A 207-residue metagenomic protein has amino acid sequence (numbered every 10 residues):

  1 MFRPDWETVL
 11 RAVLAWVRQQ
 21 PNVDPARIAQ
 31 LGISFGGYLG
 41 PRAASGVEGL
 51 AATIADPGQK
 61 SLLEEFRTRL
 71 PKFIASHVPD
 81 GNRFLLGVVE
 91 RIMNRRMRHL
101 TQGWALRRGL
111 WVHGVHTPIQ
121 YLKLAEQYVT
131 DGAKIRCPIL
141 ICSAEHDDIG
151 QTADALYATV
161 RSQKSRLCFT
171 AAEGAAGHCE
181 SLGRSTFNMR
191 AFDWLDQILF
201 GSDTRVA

Functional and structural regions predicted by a protein language model:
M1-N22: Alpha/beta-hydrolase active-site loop
N22-S34: Alpha/beta-hydrolase fold nucleophile elbow
A29-G32, P41, D56, C142: Short beta-strand immediately N-terminal to the catalytic nucleophile in serine-hydrolase-like folds
S45-Q120: Hydrolase active-site cap/lid region
I135-R136, I141-S143: Short beta-strand/loop motif that positions the catalytic acidic residue of the alpha/beta-hydrolase fold
A144-D154: Conserved alpha/beta-hydrolase "acid-adjacent" motif
V160-G177: Catalytic histidine neighborhood in serine/cysteine hydrolases with alpha/beta-hydrolase-type architecture
G177-A207: Catalytic active-site module of serine/aspartate enzymes centered on a nucleophile-bearing elbow/loop
